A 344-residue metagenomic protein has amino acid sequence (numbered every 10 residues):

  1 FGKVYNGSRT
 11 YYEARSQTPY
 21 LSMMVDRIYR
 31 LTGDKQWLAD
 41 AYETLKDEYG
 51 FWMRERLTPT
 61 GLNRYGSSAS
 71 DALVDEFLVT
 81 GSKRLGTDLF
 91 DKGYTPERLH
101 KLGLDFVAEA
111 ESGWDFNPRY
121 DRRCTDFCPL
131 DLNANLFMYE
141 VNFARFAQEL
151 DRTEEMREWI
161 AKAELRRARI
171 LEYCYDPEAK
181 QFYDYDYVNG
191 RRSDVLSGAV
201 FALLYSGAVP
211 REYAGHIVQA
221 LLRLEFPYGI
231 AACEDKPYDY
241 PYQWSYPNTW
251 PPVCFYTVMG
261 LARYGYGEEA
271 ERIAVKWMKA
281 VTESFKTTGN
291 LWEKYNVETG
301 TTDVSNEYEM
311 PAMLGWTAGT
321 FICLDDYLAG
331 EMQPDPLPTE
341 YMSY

Functional and structural regions predicted by a protein language model:
F1-W37, A41: Aromatic/His-enriched, Gly/Pro-containing loop or helix-boundary segments that lie immediately adjacent to catalytic
F1-Y11, G61-C128, L165-T249, T282-S343: Extended glycan-interaction surfaces of carbohydrate-active proteins
E13, F51-P59: Short, conserved secondary-structure transition motifs
A14-L21, L38, L45, P129 (+7 more regions): Active-site-proximal structural scaffolding
Y20-K35, A134-T153, A202-E212, F255-G267 (+1 more regions): Well-ordered alpha-helical scaffold segments within catalytic/enzyme domains
K35-M53, Y139, L150-I170, E212-L224 (+2 more regions): Extended, well-ordered alpha-helical scaffold segments
G113-R169: C-terminal transactivation domains of fungal Zn(2)-Cys(6)
P129, Y242-Y246, W250-Y266: Peripheral, non-catalytic segments that deliver or gate enzyme domains
